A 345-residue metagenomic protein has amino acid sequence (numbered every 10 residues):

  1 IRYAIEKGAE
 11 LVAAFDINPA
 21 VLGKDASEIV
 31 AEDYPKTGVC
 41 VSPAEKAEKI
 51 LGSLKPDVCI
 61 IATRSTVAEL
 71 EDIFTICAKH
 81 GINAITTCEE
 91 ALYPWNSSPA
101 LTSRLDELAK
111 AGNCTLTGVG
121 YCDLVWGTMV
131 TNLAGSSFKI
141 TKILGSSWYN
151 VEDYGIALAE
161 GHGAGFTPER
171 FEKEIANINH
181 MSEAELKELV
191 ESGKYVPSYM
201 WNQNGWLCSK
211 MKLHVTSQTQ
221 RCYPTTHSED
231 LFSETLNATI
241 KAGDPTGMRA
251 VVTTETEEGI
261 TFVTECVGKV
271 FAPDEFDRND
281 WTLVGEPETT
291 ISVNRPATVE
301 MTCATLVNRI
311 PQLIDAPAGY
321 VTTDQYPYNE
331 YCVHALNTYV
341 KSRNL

Functional and structural regions predicted by a protein language model:
I1-E32: N-terminal Rossmann-like dinucleotide-binding module
I17-P19, R64, C88-L92, Y121-C122 (+1 more regions): Short, ordered loop/turn segments at secondary-structure junctions
E32-K49, V67: Glycine-rich, highly charged phosphate/nucleotide-binding loops
A47-V58, V67-E89: Rossmann-fold NAD(P) dinucleotide-binding segment
E69-E71, T75, C88-C114: Rossmann-fold NAD(P)-binding glycine/threonine-rich loop
K110-K139: Short alpha-helices
G135-K269, P273-D277, P296, C303: Active-site-lining helix/loop region of Rossmann-like oxidoreductase modules
V270-L345: C-terminal helical cap and adjacent loop that interface with cofactors, partners, or active-site loops
